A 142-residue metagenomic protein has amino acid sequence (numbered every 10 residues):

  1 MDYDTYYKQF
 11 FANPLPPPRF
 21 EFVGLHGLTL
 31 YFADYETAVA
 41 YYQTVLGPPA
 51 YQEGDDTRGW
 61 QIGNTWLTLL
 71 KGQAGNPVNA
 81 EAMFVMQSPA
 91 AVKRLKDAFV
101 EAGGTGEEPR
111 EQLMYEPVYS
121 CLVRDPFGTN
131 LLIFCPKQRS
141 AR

Functional and structural regions predicted by a protein language model:
M1-E21, E101-R142: Vicinal oxygen chelate
P14-P17, T68-G72: Short beta-strand/turn micro-motifs at beta-sheet edges
F22-V23, T29-L67: Core segments of cupin and vicinal oxygen chelate
G24-A33, G75-V100, Y119-R124: Vicinal oxygen chelate
T44-V45, A98, A102: Generic non-transmembrane alpha-helical segments
G54-D56, N76-P77, M114-Y119: Short acidic/glycine-enriched loop/turn segments that link adjacent beta-strands
T65-L70, N76-P77, G128-N130: Short, charged/polar, Gly/Pro-enriched secondary-structure boundary elements
